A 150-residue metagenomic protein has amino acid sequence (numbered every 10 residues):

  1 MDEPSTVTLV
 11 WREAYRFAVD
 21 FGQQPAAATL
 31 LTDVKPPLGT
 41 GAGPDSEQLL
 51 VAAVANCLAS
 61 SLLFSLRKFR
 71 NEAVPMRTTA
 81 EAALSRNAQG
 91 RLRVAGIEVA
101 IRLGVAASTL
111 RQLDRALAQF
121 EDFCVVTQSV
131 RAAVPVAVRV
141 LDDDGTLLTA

Functional and structural regions predicted by a protein language model:
M1-A52, S60-A150: Extended beta-strand/beta-hairpin segments
